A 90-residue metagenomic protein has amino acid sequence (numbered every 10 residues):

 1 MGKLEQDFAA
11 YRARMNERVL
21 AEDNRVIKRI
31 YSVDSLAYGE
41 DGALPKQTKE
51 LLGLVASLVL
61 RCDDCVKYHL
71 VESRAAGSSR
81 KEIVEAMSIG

Functional and structural regions predicted by a protein language model:
M1-E50: Acidic, glycine/proline-rich low-complexity segments that act as flexible tails and inter-domain linkers
G2-Q6, S78-R80, V84-G90: C-terminal binding/interaction regions
R25-I27, Y68-E82: Iron-sulfur (Fe-S) cluster-binding segments and ferredoxin-like electron-carrier domains, especially [2Fe-2S]
S35-Y38, V66-L70: Membrane-helix exit/interface motif
Q47-L51, C65, E82: Residue-level detector of well-ordered alpha-helical segments, enriched for hydrophobic/aromatic packing positions
L52, A56-Y68: Short, thiol/selenol-centered motifs that function as redox-active sites or metal-ligating centers
G53, L70-R74, M87-S88: Amphipathic alpha-helical segments within well-ordered protein domains
